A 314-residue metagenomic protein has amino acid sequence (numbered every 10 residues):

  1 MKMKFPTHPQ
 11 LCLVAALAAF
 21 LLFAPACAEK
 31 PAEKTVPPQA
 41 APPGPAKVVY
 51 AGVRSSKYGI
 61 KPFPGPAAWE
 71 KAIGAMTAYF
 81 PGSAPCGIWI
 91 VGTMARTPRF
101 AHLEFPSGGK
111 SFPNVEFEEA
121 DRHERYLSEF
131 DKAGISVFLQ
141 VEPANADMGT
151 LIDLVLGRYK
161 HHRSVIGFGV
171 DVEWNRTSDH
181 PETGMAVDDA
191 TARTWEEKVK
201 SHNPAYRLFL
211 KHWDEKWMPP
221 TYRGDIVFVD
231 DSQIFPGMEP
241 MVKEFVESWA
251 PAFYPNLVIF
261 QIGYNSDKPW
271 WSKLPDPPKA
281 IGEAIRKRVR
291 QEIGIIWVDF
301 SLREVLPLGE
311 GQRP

Functional and structural regions predicted by a protein language model:
A24-A26: C-terminal motif of bacterial Sec signal peptides marking the signal peptidase cleavage site
G44-T97: Catalytic domains of carbohydrate-active enzymes, especially glycoside hydrolases
C86-I90, M94-Q140, D188-T191, W195-Y206: Aromatic-lined substrate-binding rim segments of carbohydrate-active enzymes
E119-F130, A144-G167: An active-site-proximal structural segment forming one wall of the substrate-binding cleft that immediately precedes
I135-G149, E196, K200-M218, L257-N265: Aromatic-lined carbohydrate-recognition surfaces of secreted/lumenal glycan-active proteins
T150-L156, D214-M241: Substrate-binding cleft/loops of secretory-pathway carbohydrate-active enzymes
L151-L154, R158-R163, G169-P204: Active-site cleft segment of glycoside hydrolase catalytic domains centered on the general acid/base Glu
Q233-P314: Substrate-binding cleft of secreted/luminal carbohydrate-active enzymes
